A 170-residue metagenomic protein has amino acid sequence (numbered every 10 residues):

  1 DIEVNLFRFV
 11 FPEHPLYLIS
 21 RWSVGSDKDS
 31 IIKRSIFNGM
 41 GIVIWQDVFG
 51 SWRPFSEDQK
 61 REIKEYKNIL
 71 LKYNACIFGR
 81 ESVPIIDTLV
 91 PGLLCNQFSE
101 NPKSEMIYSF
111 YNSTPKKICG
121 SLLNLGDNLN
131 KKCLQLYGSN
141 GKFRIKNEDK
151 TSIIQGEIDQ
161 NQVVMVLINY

Functional and structural regions predicted by a protein language model:
D1-L129: Active-site-proximal substrate-binding groove within the catalytic cores of carbohydrate-active enzymes
V10, S23, C133-Y137, K146 (+1 more regions): Small/flexible residues
S35, N128-K132, N147-I153: Exposed regions on extracellular, virion, or secretory-pathway luminal proteins
C95-S99, G141-D149, G156: Short, exposed beta-strand/loop patches in secreted or surface proteins that constitute
Y108, L136-S139, D159-Q162: Catalytic core of carbohydrate-active enzymes
N124-G141: Solvent-exposed beta-hairpin/edge-strand motifs
E148-Y170: C-terminal beta-strand-rich structural cap/linker in extracellular carbohydrate-active enzymes
